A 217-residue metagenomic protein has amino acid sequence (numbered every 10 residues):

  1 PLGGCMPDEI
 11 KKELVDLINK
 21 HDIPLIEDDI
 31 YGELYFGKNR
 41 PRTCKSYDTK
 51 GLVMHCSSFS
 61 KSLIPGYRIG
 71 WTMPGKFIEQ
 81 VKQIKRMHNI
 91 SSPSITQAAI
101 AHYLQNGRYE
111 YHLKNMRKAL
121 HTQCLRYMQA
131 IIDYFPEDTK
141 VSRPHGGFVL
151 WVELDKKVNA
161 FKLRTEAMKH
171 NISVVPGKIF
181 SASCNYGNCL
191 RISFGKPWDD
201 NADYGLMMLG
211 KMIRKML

Functional and structural regions predicted by a protein language model:
P1-L217: PLP-dependent class I/II
